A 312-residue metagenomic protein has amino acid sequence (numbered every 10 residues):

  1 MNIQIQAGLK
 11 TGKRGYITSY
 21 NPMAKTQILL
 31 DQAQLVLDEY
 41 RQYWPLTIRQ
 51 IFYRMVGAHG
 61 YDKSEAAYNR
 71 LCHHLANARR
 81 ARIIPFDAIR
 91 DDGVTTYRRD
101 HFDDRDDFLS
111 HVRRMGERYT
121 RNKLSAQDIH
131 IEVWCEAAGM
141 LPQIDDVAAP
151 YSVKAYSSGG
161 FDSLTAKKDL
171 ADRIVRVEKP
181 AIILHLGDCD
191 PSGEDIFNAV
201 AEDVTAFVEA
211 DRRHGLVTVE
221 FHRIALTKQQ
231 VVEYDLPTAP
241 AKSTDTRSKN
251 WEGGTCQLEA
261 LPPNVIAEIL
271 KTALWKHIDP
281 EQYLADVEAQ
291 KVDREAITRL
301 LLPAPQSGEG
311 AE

Functional and structural regions predicted by a protein language model:
M1-A181, E194-E312: Nucleic-acid enzyme cleavage-core boundary/entry regions
D190: Catalytic metal-binding/acid-base residues of hydrolase active sites
